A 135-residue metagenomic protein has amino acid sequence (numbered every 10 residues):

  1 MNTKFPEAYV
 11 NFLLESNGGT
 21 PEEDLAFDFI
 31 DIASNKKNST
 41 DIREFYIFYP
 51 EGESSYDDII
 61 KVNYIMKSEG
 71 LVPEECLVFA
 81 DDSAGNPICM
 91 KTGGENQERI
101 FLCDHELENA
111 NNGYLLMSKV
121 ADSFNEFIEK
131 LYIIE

Functional and structural regions predicted by a protein language model:
M1-A84, Y132-E135: A surface-exposed partner-binding patch
F5, Y9-F12, N63, F101 (+2 more regions): Aromatic side chains
A80-D81, T92, D104: Pocket-edge structural micro-motifs
N86-G93: Broad, structure-driven detector of short, well-ordered beta-strand segments within folded domains
E95-I100: A short alpha->loop->secondary-structure connector
D104-Y132: Compact, glycine/acidic-enriched structural inserts
